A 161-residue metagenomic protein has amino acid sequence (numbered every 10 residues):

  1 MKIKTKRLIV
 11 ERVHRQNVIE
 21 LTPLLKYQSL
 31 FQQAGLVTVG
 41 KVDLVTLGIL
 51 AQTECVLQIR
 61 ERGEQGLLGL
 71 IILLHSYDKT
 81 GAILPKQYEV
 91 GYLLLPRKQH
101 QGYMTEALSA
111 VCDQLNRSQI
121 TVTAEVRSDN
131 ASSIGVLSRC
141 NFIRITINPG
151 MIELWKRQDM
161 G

Functional and structural regions predicted by a protein language model:
M1-Q32, V56-G161: Acyl-donor (CoA/ACP) binding surface of acyl/acetyltransferases
Q28-G48: Conserved GNAT-fold acetyl-CoA-binding loop/helix
A51-C55: PAS/PAS-like sensory domains
